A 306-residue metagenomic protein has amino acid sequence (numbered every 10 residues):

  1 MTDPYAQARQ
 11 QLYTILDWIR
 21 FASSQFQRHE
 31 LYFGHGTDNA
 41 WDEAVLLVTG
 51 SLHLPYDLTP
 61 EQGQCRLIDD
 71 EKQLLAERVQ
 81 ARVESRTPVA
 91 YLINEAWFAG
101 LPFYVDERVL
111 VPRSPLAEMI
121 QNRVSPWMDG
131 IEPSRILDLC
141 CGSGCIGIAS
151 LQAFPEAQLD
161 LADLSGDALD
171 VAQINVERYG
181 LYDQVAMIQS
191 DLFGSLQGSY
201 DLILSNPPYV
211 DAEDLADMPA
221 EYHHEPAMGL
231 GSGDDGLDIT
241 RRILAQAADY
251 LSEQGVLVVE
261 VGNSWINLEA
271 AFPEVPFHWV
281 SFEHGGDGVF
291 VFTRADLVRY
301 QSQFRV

Functional and structural regions predicted by a protein language model:
T2-A99: N-terminal auxiliary segments of SAM/dcSAM-dependent transferases
I19, A44, L75-A76, S143 (+3 more regions): A general structural signal for well-ordered alpha-helical segments in protein cores
H29-G34, R123-I131, L251: Alpha-helix termini
L47, R86, L116, I146 (+3 more regions): Residue-level signal for inorganic ion chemistry
E61-G63, Q73-E156, G166-V171: SAM-dependent Rossmann-like transferase core, predominantly class I methyltransferases with a strong bias toward
M119-N122, E156-Q158, A162-V306: S-adenosylmethionine
